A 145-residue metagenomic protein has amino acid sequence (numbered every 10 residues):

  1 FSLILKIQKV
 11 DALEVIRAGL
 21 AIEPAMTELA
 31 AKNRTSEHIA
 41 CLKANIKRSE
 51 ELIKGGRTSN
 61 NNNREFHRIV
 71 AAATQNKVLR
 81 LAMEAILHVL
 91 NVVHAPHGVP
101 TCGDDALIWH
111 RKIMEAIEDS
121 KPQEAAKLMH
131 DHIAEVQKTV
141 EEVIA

Functional and structural regions predicted by a protein language model:
F1-I22, E28, A145: Short linear motifs at protein or domain termini
V15-P96, D105-H110, E115-A116, E124-E135 (+1 more regions): Conserved amphipathic alpha-helical segments that form helical-bundle/coiled-coil interaction surfaces
E142: Alpha-helical DNA-recognition elements
